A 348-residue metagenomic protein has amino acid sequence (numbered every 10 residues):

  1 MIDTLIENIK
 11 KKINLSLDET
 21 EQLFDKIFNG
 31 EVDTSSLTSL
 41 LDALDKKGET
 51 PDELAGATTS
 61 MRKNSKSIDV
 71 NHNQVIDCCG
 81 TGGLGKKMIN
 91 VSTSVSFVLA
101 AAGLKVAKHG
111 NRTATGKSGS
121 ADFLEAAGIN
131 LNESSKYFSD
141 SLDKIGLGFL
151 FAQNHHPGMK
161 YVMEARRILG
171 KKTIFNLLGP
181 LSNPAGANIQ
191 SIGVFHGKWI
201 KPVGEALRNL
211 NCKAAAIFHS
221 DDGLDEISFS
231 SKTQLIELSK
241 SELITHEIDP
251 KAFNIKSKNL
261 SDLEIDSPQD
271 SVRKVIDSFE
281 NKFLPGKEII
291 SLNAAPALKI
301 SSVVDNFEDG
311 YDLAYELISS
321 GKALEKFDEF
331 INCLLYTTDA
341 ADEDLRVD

Functional and structural regions predicted by a protein language model:
I2-I13, C78-T81: N-terminal basic/disordered segments at the start of proteins
T4, N8, K63-I68, M88 (+3 more regions): Glycine-rich anion-binding loops and their surrounding alpha/beta cores
I9-L54, K63-V70, I289: N-terminal glycine-rich anion-binding loops that anchor highly charged ligand groups
L41, N90-I145: A glycine-rich phosphate/pyrophosphate-binding beta-strand-loop-alpha-helix module
T50-A107: Active-site cofactor/substrate anionic-group-binding motifs, chiefly glycine- and Lys/Arg-rich phosphate-binding loops
G80-G85, G110-G116, H155, D221-D222: Acidic, glycine-rich active-site loops and adjacent beta-strand->loop/helix elements that engage anionic groups
S96, A314, A340-A341: Small-residue (primarily alanine) positions within well-ordered alpha-helices, especially packing/interaction faces
Y336-D348: Single conserved hydrophobic/aromatic residue that forms the stacking wall/gate of nucleotide- or nucleobase-binding
